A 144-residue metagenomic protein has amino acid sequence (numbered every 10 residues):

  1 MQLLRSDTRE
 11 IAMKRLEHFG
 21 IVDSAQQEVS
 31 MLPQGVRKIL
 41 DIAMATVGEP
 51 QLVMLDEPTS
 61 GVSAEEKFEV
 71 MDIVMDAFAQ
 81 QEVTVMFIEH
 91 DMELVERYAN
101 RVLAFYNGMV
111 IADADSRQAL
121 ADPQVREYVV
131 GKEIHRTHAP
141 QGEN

Functional and structural regions predicted by a protein language model:
R15-V36: Conserved ABC nucleotide-binding domain
V53-E57: Catalytic Walker B motif of ABC-type/P-loop ATPase nucleotide-binding domains
F68-Q80: Helical segment within the ABC ATPase nucleotide-binding domain
E89-H90: H-loop/switch region of ABC-family ATPase nucleotide-binding domains
V95-R97: A short, surface-exposed alpha-helical micro-motif characterized by mixed small hydrophobic and charged/polar residues
L120-N144: C-terminal boundary and immediately downstream tail of ABC-type ATPase nucleotide-binding domains
